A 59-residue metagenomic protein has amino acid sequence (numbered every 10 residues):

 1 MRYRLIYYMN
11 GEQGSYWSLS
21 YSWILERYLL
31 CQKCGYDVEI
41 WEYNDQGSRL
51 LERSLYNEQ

Functional and structural regions predicted by a protein language model:
M1-G14, E42-Y43: Short aromatic-glycine-(Arg/Gly/Cys) micro-motifs in beta-strand/loop hairpins
R2, S20, C34-Y36: Generic short amphipathic/hydrophobic targeting helices enriched at N-termini, encompassing Sec-type signal peptides
M9, L19, R53-N57: Secondary-structure transition/turn motif
N10-E26: A short, exposed loop/beta-hairpin motif centered on an aromatic-Gly-Thr core
Q32-Q59: Short, mixed-charge low-complexity intrinsically disordered segments
